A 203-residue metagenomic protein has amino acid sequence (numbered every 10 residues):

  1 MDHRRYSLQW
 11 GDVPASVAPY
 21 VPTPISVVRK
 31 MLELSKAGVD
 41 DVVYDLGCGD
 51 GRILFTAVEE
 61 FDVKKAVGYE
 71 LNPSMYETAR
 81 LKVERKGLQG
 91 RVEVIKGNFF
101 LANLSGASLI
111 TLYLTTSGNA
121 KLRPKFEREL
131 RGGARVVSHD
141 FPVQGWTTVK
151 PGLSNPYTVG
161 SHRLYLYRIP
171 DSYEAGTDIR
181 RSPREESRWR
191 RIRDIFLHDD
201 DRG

Functional and structural regions predicted by a protein language model:
M1-D41: S-adenosyl-L-methionine
D40-G49: Conserved class I S-adenosyl-L-methionine
R52-V63: Conserved SAM-binding loop of SAM-dependent methyltransferases across substrates and taxa, primarily the Class I
K65-E70: Conserved SAM-binding motif I beta-strand of class I
Y76-G106: S-adenosyl-L-methionine
S117-E129: A short, conserved alpha-helix within the catalytic core of class I
E129, G145-G203: SAM/dcSAM-binding transferase cores
G133-P142: Conserved beta-strand signature within the Rossmann-like core of class I S-adenosyl-L-methionine
